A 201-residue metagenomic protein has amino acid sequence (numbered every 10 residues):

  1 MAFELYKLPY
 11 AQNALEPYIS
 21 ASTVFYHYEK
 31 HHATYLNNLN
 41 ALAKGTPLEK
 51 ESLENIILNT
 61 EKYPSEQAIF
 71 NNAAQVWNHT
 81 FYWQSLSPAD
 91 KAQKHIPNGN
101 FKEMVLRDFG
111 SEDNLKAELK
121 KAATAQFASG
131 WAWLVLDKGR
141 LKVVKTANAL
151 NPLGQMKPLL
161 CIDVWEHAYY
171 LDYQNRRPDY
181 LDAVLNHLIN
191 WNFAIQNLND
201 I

Functional and structural regions predicted by a protein language model:
M1-I201: Feature for soluble, non-membrane regions of globular proteins
